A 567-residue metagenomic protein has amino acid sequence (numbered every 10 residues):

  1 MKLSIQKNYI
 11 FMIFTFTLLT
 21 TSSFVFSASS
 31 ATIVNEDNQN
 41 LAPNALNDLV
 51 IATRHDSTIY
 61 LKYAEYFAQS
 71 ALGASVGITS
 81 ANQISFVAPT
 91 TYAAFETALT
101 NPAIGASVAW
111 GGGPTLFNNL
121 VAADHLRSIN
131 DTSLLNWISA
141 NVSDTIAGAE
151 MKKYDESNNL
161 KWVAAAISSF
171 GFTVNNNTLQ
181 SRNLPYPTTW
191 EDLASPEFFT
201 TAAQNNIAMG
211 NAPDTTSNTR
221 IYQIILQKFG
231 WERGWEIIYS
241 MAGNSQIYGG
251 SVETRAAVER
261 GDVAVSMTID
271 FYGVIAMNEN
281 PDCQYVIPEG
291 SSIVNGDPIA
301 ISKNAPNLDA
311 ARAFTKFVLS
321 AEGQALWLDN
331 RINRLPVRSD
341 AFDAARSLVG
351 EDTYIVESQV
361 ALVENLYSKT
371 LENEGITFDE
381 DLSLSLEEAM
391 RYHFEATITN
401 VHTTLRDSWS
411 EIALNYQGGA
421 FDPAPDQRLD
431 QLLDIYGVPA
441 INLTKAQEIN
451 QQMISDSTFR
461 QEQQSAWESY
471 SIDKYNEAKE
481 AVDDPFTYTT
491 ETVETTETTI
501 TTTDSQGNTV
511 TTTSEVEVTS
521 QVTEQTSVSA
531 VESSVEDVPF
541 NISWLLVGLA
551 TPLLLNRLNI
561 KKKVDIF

Functional and structural regions predicted by a protein language model:
S29-N119, R255: Early extracytoplasmic/lumenal segment of secretory-pathway proteins
I104-A109, R127-N176: A structural signal for short loop-to-beta-strand junctions that line the ligand-binding cleft of periplasmic/secreted
L120-I129, S157-N158, A276-I287: Ligand-binding "clamshell"
T173-T178, V294-L308, L326-W327: A bilobed periplasmic-binding-protein/Venus flytrap-type ligand-binding module shared by bacterial periplasmic
I224-I287: Ligand-binding pocket segment of bilobal, Venus flytrap-like solute-binding proteins
S302-N373, T377: Mature extracytoplasmic/periplasmic domains
S408-E494, Q506-N508, S529-E532: C-terminal non-catalytic accessory extensions
I542-I560: A cross-kingdom C-terminal cell-surface attachment/processing module
